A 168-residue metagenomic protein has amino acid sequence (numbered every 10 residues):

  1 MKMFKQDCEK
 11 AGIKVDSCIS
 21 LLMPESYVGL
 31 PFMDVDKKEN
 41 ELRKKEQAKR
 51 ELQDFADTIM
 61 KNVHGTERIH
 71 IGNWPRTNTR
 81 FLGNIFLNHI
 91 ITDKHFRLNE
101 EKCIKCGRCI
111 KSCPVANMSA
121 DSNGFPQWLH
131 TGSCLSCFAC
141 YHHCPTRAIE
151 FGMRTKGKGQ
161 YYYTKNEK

Functional and structural regions predicted by a protein language model:
M1-I85: FMN-binding flavodoxin-like domain, especially the glycine-rich phosphate-binding loop
C18, K158-Q160: Generic secondary-structure boundary/loop-capping signal
E41, T92, N123: Generic anion/oxyanion-binding catalytic loop in active/binding sites
N73-C106, I110-K111: A mid-sequence, solvent-exposed acidic-amphipathic segment
L98, R108-W128, A139-K156: Iron-sulfur cluster-binding cysteine motifs and their immediate structural context in ferredoxin-like electron-transfer
T131: Short hydrophobic "strand-cap" motifs at the C-terminus of beta-strands
Y161-N166: Active-site-proximal loop/hinge segments that shape catalytic or ion-binding/gating pockets
